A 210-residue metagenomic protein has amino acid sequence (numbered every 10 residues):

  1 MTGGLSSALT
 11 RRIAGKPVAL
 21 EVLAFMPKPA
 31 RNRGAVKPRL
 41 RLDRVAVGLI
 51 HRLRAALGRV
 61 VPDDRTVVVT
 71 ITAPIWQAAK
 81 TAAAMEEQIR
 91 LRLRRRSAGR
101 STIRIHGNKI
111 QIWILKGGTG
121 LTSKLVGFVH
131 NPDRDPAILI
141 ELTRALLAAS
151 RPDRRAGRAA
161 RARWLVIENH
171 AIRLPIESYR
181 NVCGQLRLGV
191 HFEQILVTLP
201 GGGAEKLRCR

Functional and structural regions predicted by a protein language model:
M1-L20: Short acidic loop-to-beta-strand element that houses the catalytic metal-binding Asp/Glu of nuclease active sites
G4, L199-G202: Short, polar loop motifs at secondary-structure junctions
L23-Q194, G203-R208: Metal-dependent nuclease catalytic core centered on acidic motifs
